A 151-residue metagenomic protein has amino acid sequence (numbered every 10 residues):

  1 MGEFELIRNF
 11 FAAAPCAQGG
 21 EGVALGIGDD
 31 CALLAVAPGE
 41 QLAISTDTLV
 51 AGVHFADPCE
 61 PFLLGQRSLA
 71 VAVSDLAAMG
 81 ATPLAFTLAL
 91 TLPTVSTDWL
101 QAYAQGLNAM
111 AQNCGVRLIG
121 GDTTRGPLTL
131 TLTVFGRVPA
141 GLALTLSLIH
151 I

Functional and structural regions predicted by a protein language model:
M1-L63, M79, L88: Extreme N-terminal cap/leader segments of soluble proteins
N9, A13-C16, A24-D29, L69-V71 (+2 more regions): Short amphipathic alpha-helical surface micro-motifs
E60-R137: A glycine-rich phosphate/pyrophosphate-binding beta-strand-loop-alpha-helix module
D122, L146-S147: Short secondary-structure boundary/capping segments
A140-L144: Short alpha-helix capping/helix-loop boundary micro-motifs
I149-I151: Conserved small/polar residues in nucleotide/adenosyl-binding loops
